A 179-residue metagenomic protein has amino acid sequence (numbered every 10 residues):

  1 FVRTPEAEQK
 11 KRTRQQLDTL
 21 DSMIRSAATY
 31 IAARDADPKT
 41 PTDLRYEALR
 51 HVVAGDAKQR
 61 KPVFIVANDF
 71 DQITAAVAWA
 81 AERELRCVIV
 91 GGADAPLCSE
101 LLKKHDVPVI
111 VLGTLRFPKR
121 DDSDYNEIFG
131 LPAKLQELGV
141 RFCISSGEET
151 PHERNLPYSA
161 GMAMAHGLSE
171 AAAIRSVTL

Functional and structural regions predicted by a protein language model:
F1-C87: Polyanionic/metal-chelating signatures
P41-T42, I65-D69, G91-A93, R120-F129: A general structural motif
P62, K103, P108, L112-L115 (+1 more regions): His/Asp/Glu-enriched, well-ordered alpha-helical/loop segment that forms or immediately abuts the divalent-metal
N68-F70, G92-D94, T114-R116, G147-E149: Active-site beta-loop-alpha junctions enriched in small/polar residues
I73, P96, E153: Loop/helix-junction capping segments adjacent to catalytic residues or to phosphate/diphosphate-binding pockets
V88-A93, I110: Short internal beta-strands
D94-H105: Active-site-adjacent beta->alpha loops and helix N-cap segments on the catalytic face of soluble alpha/beta enzymes
